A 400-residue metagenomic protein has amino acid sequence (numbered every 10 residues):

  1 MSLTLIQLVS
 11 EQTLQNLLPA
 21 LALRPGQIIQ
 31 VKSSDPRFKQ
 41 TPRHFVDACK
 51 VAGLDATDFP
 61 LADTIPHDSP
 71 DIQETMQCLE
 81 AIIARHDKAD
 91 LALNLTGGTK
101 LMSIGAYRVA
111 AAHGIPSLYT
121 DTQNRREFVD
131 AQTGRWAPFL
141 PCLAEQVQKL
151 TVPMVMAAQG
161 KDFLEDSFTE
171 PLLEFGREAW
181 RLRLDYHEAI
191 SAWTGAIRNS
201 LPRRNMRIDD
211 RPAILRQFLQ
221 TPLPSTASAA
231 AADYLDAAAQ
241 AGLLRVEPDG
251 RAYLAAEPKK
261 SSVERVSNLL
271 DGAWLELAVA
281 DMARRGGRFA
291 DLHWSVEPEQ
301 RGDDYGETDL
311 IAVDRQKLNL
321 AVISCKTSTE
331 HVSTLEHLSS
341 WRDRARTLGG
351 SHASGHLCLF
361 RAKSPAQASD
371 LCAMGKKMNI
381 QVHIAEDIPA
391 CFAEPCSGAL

Functional and structural regions predicted by a protein language model:
M1-H44: N-terminal beta-strand-loop-alpha-helix module at the start of alpha/beta ligand-binding or catalytic domains
S2-Q7, L23-V31, A56-D58, L91-A92 (+3 more regions): Hydrophobic beta-strand segments of well-ordered beta-sheets in folded domains
Q7-E11, V31-D35, L95-G97, E297 (+2 more regions): Structural motif
Q27-L95, A106: A broadly used, surface-exposed interaction patch
A92, A112-A131: Short, acidic/small-residue loops that bind anionic groups at enzyme active sites
K100-G114, L371: Short Gly/Thr/Asp-enriched flexible loops that form oxyanion-binding sites at enzyme active sites
N124-L164: Beta-rich, aromatic/charged-enriched effector core domains that present basic-aromatic interfaces for binding
V152-L400: Intrinsically disordered, low-complexity Ser/Thr/Pro/Gly-rich regulatory segments
